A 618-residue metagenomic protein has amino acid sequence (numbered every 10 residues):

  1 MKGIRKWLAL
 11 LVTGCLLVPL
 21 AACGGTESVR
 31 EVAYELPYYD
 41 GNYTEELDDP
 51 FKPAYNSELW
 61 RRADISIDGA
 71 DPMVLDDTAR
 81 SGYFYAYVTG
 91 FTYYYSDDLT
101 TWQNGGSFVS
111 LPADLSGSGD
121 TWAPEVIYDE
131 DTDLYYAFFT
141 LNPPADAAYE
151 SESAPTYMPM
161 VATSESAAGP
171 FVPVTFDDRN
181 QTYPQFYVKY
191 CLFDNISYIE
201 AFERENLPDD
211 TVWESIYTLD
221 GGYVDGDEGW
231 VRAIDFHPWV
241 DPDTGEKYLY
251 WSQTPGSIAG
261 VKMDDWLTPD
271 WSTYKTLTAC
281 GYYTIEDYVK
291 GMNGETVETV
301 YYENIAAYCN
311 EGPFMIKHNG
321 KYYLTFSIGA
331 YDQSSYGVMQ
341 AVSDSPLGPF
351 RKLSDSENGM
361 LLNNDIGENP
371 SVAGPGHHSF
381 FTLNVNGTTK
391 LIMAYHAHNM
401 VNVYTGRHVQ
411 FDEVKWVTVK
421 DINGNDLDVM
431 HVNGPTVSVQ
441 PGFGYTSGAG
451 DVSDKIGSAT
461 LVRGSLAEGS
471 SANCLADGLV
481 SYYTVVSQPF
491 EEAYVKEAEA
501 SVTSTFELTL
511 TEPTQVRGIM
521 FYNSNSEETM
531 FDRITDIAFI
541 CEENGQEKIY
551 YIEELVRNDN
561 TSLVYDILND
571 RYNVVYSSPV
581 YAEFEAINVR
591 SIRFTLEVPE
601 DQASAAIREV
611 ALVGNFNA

Functional and structural regions predicted by a protein language model:
M1-L11: Bacterial N-terminal signal peptides that target proteins for export
L11-P19: Bacterial N-terminal signal peptides
V18-V32: Sec-dependent signal peptide cleavage junction
S28-A123, Y128-D235, D241-N304, N319-Y322 (+3 more regions): Beta-rich carbohydrate-recognition and catalytic domains
S96, M160-S166, V174, S335-S345 (+4 more regions): Non-cytosolic beta-sandwich-type ligand-binding/adhesion modules
L362, S371, K548-E585: Extracellular carbohydrate recognition and processing domains and analogous Trp-centered ligand-binding platforms
P441-E512, Y522-F531, N558-V574, F616-A618: Disordered, acidic Ser/Thr/Pro-rich linker "stalks" and the adjacent N-terminal cap of the next globular domain
S487-I549, Y576-A618: Aromatic, loop-rich ligand-recognition surfaces of beta-strand-rich domains
